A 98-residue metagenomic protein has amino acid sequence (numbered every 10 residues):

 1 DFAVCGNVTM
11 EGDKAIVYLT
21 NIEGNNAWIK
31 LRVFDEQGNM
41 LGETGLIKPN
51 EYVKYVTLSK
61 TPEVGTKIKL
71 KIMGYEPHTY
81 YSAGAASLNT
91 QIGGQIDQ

Functional and structural regions predicted by a protein language model:
D1-M10, A86-Q98: Transition segment at domain starts
D13-V17: Structural beta-strand segments of beta-rich domains
Y18-E23: Asparagine-centered strand-capping/turn motif at beta-strand->loop junctions
G24-I29: Short acidic/proline- and small/hydrophobic-mixed sequence motifs that coincide with surface turns and coil-to-beta
K30-F34: Beta-strand signatures of extracellular beta-sandwich domains
N39-E51: Solvent-exposed serine/threonine-rich low-complexity stretches and specific carbohydrate-binding patches
Y52-K60: Exposed aromatic-hydrophobic patches
Y75-Y81: Short acidic/polar inter-strand loop motif in beta-rich domains
